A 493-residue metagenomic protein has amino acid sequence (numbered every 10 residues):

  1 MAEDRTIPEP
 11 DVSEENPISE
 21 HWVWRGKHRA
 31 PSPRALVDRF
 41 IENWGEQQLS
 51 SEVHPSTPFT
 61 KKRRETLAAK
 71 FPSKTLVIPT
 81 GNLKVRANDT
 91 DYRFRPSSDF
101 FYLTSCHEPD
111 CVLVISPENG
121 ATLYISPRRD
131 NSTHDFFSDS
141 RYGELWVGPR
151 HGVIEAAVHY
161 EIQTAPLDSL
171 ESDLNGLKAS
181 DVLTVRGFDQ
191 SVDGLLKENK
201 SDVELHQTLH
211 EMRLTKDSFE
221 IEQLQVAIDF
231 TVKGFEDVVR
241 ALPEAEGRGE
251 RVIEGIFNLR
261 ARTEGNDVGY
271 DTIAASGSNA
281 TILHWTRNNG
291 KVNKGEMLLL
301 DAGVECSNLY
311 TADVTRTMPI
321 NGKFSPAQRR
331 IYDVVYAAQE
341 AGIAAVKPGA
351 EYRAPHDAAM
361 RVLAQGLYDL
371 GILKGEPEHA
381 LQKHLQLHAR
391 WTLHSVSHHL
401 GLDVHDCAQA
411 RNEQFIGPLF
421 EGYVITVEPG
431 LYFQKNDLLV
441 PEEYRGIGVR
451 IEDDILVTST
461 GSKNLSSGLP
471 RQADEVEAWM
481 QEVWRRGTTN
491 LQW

Functional and structural regions predicted by a protein language model:
M1-W493: Active-site neighborhoods and metal-handling regions in enzymes and metal-associated proteins
